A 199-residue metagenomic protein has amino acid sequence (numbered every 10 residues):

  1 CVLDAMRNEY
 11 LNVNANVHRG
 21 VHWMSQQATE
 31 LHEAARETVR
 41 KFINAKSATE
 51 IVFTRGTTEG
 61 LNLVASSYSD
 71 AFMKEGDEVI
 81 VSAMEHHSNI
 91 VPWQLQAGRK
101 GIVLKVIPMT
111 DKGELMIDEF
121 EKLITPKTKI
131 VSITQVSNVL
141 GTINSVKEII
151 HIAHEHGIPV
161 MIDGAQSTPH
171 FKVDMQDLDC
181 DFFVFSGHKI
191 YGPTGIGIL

Functional and structural regions predicted by a protein language model:
C1-L199: Pyridoxal 5′-phosphate
